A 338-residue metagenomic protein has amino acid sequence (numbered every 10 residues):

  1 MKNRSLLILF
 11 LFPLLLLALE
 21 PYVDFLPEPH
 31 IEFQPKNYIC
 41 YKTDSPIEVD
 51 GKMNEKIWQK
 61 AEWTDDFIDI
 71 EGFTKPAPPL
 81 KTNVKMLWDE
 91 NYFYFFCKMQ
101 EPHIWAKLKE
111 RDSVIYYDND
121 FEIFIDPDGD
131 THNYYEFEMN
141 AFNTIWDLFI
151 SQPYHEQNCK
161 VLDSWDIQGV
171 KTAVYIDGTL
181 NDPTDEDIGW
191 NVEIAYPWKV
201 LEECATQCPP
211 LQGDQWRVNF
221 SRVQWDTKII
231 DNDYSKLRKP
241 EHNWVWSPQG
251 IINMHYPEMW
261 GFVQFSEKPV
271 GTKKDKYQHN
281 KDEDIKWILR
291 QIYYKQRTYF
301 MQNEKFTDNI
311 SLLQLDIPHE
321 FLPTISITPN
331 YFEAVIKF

Functional and structural regions predicted by a protein language model:
M1-K2: N-terminal secretory signal peptides that target proteins for export/translocation
S5-L15: Sec-dependent N-terminal signal peptides
F10, A18, D24-L26, L315 (+1 more regions): Compositionally biased, intrinsically disordered/low-complexity regions enriched for serine, proline and threonine
A18-Y293, R297: Structural preference for beta-rich elements and adjacent junctions enriched in aromatics
V84-L87, P323-I327: Short, exposed beta-strand/loop patches in secreted or surface proteins that constitute
Q291-L322: Short, glycine/small-hydrophobic-rich surface segments
T328-A334: Short, hydrophobic/aromatic-rich segments at coil-to-beta transitions
